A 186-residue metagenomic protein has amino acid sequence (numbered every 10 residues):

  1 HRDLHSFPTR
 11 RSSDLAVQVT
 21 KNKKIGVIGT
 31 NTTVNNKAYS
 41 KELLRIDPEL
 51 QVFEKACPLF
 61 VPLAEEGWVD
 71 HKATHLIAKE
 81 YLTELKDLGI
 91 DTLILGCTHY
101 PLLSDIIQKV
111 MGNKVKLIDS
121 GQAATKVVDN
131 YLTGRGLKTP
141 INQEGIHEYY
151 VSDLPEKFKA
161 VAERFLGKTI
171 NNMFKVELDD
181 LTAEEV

Functional and structural regions predicted by a protein language model:
H1-D3: Short, well-ordered junction/capping motifs at the entry into regular secondary structure
S6-V186: Non-catalytic structural scaffold of enzyme domains
